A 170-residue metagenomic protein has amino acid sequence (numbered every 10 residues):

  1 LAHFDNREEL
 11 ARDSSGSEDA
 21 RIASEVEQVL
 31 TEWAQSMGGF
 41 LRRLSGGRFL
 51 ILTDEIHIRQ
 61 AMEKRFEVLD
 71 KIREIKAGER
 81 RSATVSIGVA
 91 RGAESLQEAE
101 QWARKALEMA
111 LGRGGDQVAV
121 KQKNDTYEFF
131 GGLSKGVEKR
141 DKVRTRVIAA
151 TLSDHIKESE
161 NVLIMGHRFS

Functional and structural regions predicted by a protein language model:
L1-L10, L163, R168: Catalytic-site or vestigial catalytic-site microsegments of nucleotide-handling domains
D5-T31, R43, I58-M62, K139: Conserved long alpha-helical elements within nucleotide-processing catalytic cores of c-di-GMP signaling and class III
I22, L50-V68, A99: Short helix/loop segment flanking the catalytic signature motif in cyclic-nucleotide metabolism enzymes
V26-G38, R59-R80, R104, M109: Alpha-helical scaffold within the catalytic cores of cyclic-nucleotide enzymes
F40-L52, A77-K105, D116-K123: A short glycine-enriched loop-to-beta-strand structural element that forms part of the catalytic core of nucleotide
M62, F66-L69, G92-G115, E138-R140: Catalytic-core segments of nucleotide cyclases and related cyclic-nucleotide turnover enzymes
Q97-E98, Q122-I156: C-di-GMP signaling machinery
S159-N161: Pre-Walker A (Motif I) flank of P-loop NTPase domains
